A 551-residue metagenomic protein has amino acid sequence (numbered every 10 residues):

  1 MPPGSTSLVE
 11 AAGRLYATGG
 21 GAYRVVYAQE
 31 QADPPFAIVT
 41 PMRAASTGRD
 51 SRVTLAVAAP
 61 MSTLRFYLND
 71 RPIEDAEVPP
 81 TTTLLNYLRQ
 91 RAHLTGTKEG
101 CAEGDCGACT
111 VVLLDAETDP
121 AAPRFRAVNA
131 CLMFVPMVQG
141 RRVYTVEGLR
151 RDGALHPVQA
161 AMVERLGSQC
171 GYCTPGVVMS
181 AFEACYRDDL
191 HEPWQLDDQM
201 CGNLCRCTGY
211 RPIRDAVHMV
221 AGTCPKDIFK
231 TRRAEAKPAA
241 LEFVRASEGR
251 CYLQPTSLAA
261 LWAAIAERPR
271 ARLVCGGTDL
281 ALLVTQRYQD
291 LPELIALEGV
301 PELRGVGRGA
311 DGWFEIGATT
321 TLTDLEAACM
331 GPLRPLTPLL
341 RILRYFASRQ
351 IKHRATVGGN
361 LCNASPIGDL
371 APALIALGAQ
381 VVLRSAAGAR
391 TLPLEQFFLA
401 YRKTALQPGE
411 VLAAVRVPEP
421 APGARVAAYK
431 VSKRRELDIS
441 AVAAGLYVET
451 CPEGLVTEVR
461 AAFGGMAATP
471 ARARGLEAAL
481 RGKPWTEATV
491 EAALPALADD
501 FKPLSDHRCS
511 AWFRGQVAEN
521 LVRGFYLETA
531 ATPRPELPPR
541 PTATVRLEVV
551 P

Functional and structural regions predicted by a protein language model:
P3-G4, R14-Y16, G21-V25, D33-P34 (+2 more regions): Short, low-complexity intrinsically disordered segments enriched in A/P/G/S/L with frequent Arg, especially at protein
Y67-I73, V112-D115: Short strand-turn-strand beta-turns centered on an Asx-Gly dipeptide
P72-P80: Short, contiguous acidic and Ser/Thr-rich linear segments
P79-V111: A basic, amphipathic helix-loop patch mediating RNA/tRNA/ribosome contacts
C101, C106-C109, C131, C170-C173 (+2 more regions): Short cysteine clusters
V111-L113, D119-E147: Helix-adjacent hinge/juxtasegments
V112-A116, P123, A127, G153 (+5 more regions): C-terminal structural segment of proteins
